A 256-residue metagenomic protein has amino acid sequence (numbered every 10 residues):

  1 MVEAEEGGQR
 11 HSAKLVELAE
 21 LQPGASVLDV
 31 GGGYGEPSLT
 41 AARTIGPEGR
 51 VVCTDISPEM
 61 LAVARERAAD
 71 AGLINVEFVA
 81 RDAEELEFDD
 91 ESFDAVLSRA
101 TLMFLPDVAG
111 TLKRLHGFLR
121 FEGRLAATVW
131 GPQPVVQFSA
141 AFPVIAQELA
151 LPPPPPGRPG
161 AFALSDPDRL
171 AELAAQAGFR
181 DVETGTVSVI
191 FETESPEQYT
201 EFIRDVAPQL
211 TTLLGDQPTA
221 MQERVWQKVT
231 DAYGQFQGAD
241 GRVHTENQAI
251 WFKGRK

Functional and structural regions predicted by a protein language model:
E5-Q9, Y34-E36, R158-K256: Conserved Class I S-adenosyl-L-methionine
E6-A25, T40: Conserved alpha-helix/loop element of class I SAM-dependent methyltransferases that forms part of the SAM/SAH-binding
S26-L86, A95, G110: Class I SAM-dependent methyltransferase SAM/SAH-binding core
I45, A68, I145-A146, A174 (+2 more regions): Conserved hydrophobic residues forming the short capping helix/wall of the S-adenosyl-L-methionine
D94-A109, G131: A short SAM/SAH-binding and catalytic strip from SAM-dependent methyltransferases
A109-R124: A short glycine-rich, Lys/Arg-flanked "PGG" loop and its adjoining helix->strand segment in the class I
R124-L151: Conserved class I S-adenosyl-L-methionine
